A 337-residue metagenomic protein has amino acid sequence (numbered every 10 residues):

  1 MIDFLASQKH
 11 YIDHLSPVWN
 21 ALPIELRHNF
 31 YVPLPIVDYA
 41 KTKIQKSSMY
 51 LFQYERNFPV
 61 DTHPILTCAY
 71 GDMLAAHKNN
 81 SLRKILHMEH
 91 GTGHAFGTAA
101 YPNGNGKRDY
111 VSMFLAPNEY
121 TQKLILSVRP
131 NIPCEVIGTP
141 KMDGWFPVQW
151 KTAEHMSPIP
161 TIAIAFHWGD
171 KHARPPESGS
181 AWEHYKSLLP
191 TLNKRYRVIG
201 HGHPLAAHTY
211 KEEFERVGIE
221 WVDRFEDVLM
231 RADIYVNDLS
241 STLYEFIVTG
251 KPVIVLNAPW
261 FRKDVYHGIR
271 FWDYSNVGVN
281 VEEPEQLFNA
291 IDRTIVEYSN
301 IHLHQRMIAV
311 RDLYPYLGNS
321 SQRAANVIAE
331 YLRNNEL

Functional and structural regions predicted by a protein language model:
M1-I2, S81-R83, M156-T161: A short, charged/proline- and glycine-enriched loop that marks the coil->beta-strand transition at the N-terminal
I2, R27-N29, D109-F114, R197-V198 (+2 more regions): Short active-site oxyanion
D3-F146: Active-site and donor-binding regions of nucleotide-sugar-utilizing enzymes
Y11-L22, I137-Y210, V281, Y316-Q322: Conserved catalytic-core segment of nucleotide-activated headgroup transferases in glycan assembly
F52-P59, P204-Y244, V248-T249: Donor nucleotide-activated moiety binding/catalytic core segment of transferases that use nucleotide-activated donors
A75-H94, S180-Y185, G250-R262: A short, gly/pro- and small-residue-rich
S241-Y316: Catalytic binding pocket for nucleotide-activated donors in carbohydrate/polymer assembly enzymes
L317-L337: C-terminal alpha-helical cap of glycosyltransferases
